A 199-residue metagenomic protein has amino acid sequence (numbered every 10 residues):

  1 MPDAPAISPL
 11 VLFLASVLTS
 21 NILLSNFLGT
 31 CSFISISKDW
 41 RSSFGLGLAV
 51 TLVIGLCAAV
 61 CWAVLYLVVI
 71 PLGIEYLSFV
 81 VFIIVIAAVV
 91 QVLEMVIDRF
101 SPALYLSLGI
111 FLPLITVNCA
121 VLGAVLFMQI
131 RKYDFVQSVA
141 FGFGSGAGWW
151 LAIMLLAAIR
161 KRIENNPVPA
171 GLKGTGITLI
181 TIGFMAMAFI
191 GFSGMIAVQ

Functional and structural regions predicted by a protein language model:
P2-A4, M187-Q199: Juxtamembrane boundary at the C-terminal end of a transmembrane helix
S8-L23, L72-A88, V139-A152: Structural signature of hydrophobic alpha-helical transmembrane segments
L12, T19, V50, I83-E94 (+3 more regions): Hydrophobic core segments of alpha-helical transmembrane domains in multi-pass membrane transport and ion-translocation
F27-S35, E94-F100, F111-L114, C119-K132: Generic transmembrane alpha-helix signature in multi-pass membrane proteins, especially transporters/channels
S42-L52, Y76-F82, L104-I115, G171-I177: Cytoplasmic-side transmembrane-helix entry/capping segments in multi-pass membrane proteins
A63-G109: Ordered, amphipathic secondary-structure segments that act as subunit-interaction surfaces in large macromolecular
W150-N166: Transmembrane alpha-helical segments of integral membrane proteins
K161-I180: Interfacial loop-to-transmembrane junctions
